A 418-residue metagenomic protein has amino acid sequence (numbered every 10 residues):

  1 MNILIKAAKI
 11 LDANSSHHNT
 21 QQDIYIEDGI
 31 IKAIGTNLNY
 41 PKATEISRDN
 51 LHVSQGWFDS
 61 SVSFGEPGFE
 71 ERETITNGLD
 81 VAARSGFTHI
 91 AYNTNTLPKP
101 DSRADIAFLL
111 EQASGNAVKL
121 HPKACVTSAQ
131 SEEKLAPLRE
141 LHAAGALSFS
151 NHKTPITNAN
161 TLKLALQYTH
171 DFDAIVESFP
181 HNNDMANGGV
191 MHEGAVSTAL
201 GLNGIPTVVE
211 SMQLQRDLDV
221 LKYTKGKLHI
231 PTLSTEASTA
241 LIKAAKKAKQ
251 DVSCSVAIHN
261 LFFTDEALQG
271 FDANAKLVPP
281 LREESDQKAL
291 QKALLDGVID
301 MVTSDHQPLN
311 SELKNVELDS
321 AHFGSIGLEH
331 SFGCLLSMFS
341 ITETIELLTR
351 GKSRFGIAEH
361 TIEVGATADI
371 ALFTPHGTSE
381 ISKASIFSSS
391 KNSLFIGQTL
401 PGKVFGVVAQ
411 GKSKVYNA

Functional and structural regions predicted by a protein language model:
M1-Y40: N-terminal metal-binding scaffold of metallo-dependent hydrolase/deaminase domains
A8, I24, G29, N50 (+14 more regions): Divalent metal-coordination and catalytic microenvironments
A8, S320, T367-A418: C-terminal cap of metal-dependent C-N hydrolases
R48-A113: Metal-associated gating/positioning segment near the N- to mid-region
S60-E73, H121-E133, N203-G204: Active-site mouth loops of central-metabolism enzymes
R103-L120, Q167-S178, H330-C334: Alpha-helix-loop-beta-strand connector modules within alpha/beta enzyme cores
A136-V302: Histidine/acidic residue-rich metal-binding segments in metalloenzymes
A199-K225, D296, M301-P375: His/Asp/Glu-enriched, well-ordered alpha-helical/loop segment that forms or immediately abuts the divalent-metal
